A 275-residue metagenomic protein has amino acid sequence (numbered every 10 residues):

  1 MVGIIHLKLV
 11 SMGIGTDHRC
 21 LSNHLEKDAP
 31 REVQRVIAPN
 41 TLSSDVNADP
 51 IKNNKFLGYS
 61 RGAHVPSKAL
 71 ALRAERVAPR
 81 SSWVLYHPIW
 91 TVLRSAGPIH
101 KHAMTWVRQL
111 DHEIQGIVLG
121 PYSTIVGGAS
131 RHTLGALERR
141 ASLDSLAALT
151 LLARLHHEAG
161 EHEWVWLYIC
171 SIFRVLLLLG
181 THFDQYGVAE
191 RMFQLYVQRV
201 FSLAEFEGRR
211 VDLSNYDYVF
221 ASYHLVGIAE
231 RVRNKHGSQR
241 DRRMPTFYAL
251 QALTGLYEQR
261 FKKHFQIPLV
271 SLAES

Functional and structural regions predicted by a protein language model:
M1-S44: A short, Lys/Arg-rich alpha-helix, primarily the initiator
V36-L72: Recognition helix of helix-turn-helix/homeodomain-like DNA-binding domains that insert into the DNA major groove
S67-P88: DNA major-groove recognition helix of helix-turn-helix/homeodomain DNA-binding modules
L85-H102, F265, L269: Extended, charge-enriched helical/coil interaction regions that scaffold DNA-processing and chromosome-maintenance
V92-L177: Helix-turn-helix/homeodomain-like alpha-helical modules used for DNA recognition and transcription-factor dimerization
L143-L155, W166-L178, E190-R231: Amphipathic alpha-helical repeat scaffolds of TPR domains
H157-W164, T181-V188, G208-R209, S238-R240: Charged, low-complexity interaction regions
L213-S275: Charge-dense, extended regions
